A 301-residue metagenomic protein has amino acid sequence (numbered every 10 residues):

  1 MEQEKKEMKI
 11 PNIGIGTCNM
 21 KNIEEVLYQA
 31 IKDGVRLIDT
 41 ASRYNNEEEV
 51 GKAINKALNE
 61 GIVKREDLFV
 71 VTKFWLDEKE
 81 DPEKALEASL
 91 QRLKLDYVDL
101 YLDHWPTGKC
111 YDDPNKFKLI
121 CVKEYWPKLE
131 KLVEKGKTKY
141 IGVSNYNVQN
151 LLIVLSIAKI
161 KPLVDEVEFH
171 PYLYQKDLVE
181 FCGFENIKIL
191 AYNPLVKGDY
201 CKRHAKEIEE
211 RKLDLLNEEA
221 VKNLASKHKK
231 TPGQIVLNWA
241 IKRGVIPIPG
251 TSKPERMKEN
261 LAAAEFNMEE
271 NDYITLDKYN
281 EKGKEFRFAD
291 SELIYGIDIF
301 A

Functional and structural regions predicted by a protein language model:
M1-L68, E83, K128-K131, L195-G198 (+1 more regions): N-terminal binding-site loop/beta-alpha segment at the start of enzyme catalytic domains that lines or forms
N12, K64-L68, D96-L100, K139-Y140 (+2 more regions): Short acidic capping loops at alpha-helix termini that bridge into adjacent secondary structure
N12-N22, K73-D81, D113-K118: Active-site mouth loops of central-metabolism enzymes
L27, E47-N59, P82-L90, N145-I160 (+1 more regions): Distinct, well-ordered alpha-helical segments
K64-E78, D99-P106, E168-F169: A short, structured active-site edge motif that brings together acidic residues
P82-L102, K131-K135: CE4/NodB-like, metal-dependent polysaccharide N-deacetylase domain that modifies extracellular/periplasmic N-acetylated
P106-A301: Beta/alpha (TIM)-barrel catalytic core signal, keyed to glycine-rich beta->alpha loops juxtaposed to Asp/Glu that bind
